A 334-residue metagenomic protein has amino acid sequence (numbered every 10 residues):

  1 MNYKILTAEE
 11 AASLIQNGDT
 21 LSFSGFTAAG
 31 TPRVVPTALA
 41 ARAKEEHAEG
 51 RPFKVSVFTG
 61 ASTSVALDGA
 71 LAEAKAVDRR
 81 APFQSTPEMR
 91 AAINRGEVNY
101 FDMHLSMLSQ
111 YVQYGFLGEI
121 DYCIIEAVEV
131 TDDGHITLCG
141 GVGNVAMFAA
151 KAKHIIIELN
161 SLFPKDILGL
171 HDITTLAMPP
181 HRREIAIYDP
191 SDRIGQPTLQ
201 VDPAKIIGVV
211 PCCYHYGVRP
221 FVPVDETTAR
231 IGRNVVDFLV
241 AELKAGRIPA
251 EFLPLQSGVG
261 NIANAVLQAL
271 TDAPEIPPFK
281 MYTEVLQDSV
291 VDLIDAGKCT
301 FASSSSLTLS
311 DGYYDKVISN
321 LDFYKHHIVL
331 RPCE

Functional and structural regions predicted by a protein language model:
M1-E334: Conserved alpha/beta enzyme-core scaffold
